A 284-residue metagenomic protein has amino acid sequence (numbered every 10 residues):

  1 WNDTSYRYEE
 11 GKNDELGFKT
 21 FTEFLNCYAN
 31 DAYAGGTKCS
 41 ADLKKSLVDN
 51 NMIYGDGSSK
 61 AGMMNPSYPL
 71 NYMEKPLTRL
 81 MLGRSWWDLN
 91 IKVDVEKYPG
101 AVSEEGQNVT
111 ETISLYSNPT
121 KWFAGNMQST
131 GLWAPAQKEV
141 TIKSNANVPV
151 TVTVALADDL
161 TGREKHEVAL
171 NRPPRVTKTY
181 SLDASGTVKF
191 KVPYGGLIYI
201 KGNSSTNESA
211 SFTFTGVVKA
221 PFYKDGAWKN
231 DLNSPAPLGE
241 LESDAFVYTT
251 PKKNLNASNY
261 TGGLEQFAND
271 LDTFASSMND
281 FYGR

Functional and structural regions predicted by a protein language model:
W1, W86-W87, W122, W133 (+2 more regions): A residue-identity detector for tryptophan
W1-S85: Intrinsically disordered, low-structural-confidence terminal and linker regions
K19, E23-N26, A41-K45, D49 (+7 more regions): Polar/charged alpha-helical tracts
Y72-F222: Beta-strand-enriched, solvent-exposed domains that form extended recognition/catalytic surfaces
T78, L132-W133, F190-K191, L232-N233 (+2 more regions): A general structural signal for short secondary-structure junctions and capping/turn motifs
T213-L241: Low-complexity, Pro/Ser/Thr- and charge-rich linker/hinge segments at domain boundaries
N233-R284: Catalytic cores of extracellular degradative/oxidative enzymes
